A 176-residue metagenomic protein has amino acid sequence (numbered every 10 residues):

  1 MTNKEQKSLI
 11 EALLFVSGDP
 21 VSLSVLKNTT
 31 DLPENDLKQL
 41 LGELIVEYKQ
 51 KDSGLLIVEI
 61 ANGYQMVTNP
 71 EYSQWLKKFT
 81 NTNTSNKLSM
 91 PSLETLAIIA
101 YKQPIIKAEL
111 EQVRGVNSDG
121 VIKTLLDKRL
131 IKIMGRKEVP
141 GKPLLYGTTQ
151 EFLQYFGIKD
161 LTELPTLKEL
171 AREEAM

Functional and structural regions predicted by a protein language model:
M1-I10, V67-L93, E174: Short alpha-helical segments that sit at the start of domains
M1-Q6, Q39-L40, E151-M176: Phosphate-centric recognition/catalysis
M1-V16, P20-E47: Short Lys/Arg-rich amphipathic alpha-helical segments
I10-S17, L88-P104, E109: Short amphipathic alpha-helical interface segments
V25-N28, I106-Q112: A short acidic, leucine-rich amphipathic alpha-helix
P33-E43, Q112-L130, P140-P143, A175: Short amphipathic alpha-helical interaction segments
I45-V58, R129-E138: A short, conserved structural fragment
V58-T80, S85, R136-I158: Short, cationic-aromatic polyanion-contact patches
